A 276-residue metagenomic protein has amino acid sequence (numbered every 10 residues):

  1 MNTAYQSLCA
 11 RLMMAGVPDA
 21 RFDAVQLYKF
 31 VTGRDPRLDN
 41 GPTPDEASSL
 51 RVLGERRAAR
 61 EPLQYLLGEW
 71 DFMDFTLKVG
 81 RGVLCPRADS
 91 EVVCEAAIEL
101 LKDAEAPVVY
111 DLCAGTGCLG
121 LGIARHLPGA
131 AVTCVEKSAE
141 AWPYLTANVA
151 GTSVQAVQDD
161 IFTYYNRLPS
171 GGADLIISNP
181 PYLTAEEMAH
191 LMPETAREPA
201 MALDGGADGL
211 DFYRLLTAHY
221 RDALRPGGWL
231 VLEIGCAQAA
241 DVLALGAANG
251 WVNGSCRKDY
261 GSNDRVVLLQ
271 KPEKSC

Functional and structural regions predicted by a protein language model:
M1-P42: Non-catalytic accessory regions of SAM-dependent methyltransferases
L27, R60, S90, L119 (+5 more regions): Residue-level signal for inorganic ion chemistry
Y28-E99: Conserved AdoMet
T76, A131, S153-Q155, V252-S255: Conserved beta-strand segments of alpha/beta enzyme cores
V92-A189, L215: Conserved SAM/SAH cofactor-binding pocket of Class I
Y182-D211: Mobile active-site "lid"/loop adjacent to the S-adenosyl-L-methionine
A207-Q270: Conserved Class I SAM-dependent methyltransferase catalytic core
E273-C276: Flexible, glycine-/basic-rich loop-and-beta segments that form/coincide with the SAM-dependent methyltransferase
